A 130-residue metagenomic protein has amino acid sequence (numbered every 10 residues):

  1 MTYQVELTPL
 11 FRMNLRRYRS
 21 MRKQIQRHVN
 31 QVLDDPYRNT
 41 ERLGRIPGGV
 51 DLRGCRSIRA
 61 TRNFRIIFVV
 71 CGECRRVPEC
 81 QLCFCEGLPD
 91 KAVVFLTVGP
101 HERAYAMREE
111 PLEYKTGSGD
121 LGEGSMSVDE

Functional and structural regions predicted by a protein language model:
M1-N30, L112-E130: Arg/Lys-rich, positively charged N-terminal/basic patches that mediate binding to nucleic acids
Q4-V5, R45-G48, I66: Generic preference for hydrophobic/aromatic residues in regular secondary structure cores
M13-N14, G48, H101-A104: A short acidic, often aromatic-flanked loop/helix-cap motif at beta-alpha or helix-coil junctions that lines enzyme
Q31-A60: A short, surface-exposed loop/turn module that caps and links secondary-structure elements
R56, A60-R65, V69-E130: Enriched for short, Lys/Arg-rich terminal
